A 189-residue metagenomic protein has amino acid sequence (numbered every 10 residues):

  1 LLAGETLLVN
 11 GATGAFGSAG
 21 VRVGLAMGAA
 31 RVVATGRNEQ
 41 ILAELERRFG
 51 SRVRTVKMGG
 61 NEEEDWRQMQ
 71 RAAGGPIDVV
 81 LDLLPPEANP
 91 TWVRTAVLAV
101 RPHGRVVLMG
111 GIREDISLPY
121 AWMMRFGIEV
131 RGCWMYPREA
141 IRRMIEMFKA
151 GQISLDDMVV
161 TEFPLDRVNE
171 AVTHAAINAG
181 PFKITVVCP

Functional and structural regions predicted by a protein language model:
L1-G60: Mid-domain Rossmann-like dinucleotide-binding core that forms the NAD(H)/NADP(H) cofactor-binding site
E5, G104-R105: Glycine-centered, small-residue-biased loops immediately flanking beta-strands in adenine/cofactor-binding cores
E62-G74: Short amphipathic alpha-helix with an adjacent loop that forms part of the alpha/beta core around
V80-L81: N-terminal Rossmann-like NAD(P) cofactor-binding module of classical short-chain dehydrogenase/reductase
L84-A88, G111: Short glycine-/small-residue-rich Rossmann-like dinucleotide-binding loops
R94, P137-P189: C-terminal hydrophobic helical "lid"/dimerization subdomain of Rossmann-like NAD(P)H-dependent oxidoreductases
V100-P102: Helix-to-beta-strand junctions that scaffold the AdoMet/dcAdoMet cofactor pocket in Class I SAM-dependent enzymes
G110-G127, R143: Rossmann-fold NAD(P)-binding glycine/threonine-rich loop
